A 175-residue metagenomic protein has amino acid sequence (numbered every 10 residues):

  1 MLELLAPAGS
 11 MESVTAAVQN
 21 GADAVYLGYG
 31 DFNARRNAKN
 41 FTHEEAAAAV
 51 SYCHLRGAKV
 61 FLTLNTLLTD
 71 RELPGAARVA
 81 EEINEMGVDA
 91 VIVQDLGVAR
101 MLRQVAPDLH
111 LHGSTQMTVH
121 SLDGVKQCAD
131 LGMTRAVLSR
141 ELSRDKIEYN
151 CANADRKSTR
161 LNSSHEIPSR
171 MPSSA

Functional and structural regions predicted by a protein language model:
M1-L2, A22-D23, H54-V60, G87-D89 (+3 more regions): Short, well-ordered coil/turn segments that N-cap beta-strands
E3-Y26: N-terminal basic/disordered segments at the start of proteins
A17, D95, C128, L161: Conserved, mostly hydrophobic/aromatic
Y26-E45, T63-E72: Glycine-rich, proline-tolerant flexible connector loops at the mouths of alpha/beta enzymes
Y52, A58, T63-Q127: N-terminal active-site wall of soluble small-molecule enzyme domains
L109-R160: Catalytic alpha/beta core domains of metabolic enzymes, predominantly
K157, L161-A175: Single conserved hydrophobic/aromatic residue that forms the stacking wall/gate of nucleotide- or nucleobase-binding
